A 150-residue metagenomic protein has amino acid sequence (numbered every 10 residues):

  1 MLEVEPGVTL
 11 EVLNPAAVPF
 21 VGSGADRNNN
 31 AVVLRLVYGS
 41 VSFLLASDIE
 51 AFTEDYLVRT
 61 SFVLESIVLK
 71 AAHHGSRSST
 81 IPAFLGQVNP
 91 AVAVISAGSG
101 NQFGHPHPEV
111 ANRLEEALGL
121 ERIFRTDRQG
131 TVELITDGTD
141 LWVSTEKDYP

Functional and structural regions predicted by a protein language model:
M1-P150: Non-globular, low-confidence helical/coil segments that flank catalytic cores
